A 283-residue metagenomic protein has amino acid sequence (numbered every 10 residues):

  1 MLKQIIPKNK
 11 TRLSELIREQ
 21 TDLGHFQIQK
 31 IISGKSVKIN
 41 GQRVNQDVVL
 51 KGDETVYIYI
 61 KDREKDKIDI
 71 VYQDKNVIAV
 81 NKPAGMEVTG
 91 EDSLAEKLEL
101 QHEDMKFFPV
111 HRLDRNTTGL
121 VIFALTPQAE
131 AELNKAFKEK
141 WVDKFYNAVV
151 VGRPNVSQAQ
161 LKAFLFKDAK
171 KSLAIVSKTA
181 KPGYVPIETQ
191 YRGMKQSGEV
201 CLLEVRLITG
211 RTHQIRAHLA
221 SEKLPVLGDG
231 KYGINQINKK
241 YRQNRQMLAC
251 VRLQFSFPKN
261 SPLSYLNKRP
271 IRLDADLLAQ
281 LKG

Functional and structural regions predicted by a protein language model:
M1-K171, P182-V185, Q196, Q280-L281: RNA pseudouridine synthases
M1-K30, K181, I208, R216-G283: Pseudouridine synthases involved in rRNA/tRNA modification
I78, Y146, C201, A249-V251: Short beta-strand micro-motifs in enzyme catalytic cores
P127, I208-T209: Loop/turn elements at beta-strand to alpha-helix junctions within RNA-recognition modules
K171-L173, P186, Y232-I237: Short Pro/Gly-enriched beta-strand edge/turn motifs at strand-loop
A174-K178: Short, solvent-exposed loop/beta-turn-alpha elements that line the ligand-binding surface or hinge of extracytoplasmic
Y191, L203: Long C-terminal interaction/binding lobes of large macromolecular proteins
